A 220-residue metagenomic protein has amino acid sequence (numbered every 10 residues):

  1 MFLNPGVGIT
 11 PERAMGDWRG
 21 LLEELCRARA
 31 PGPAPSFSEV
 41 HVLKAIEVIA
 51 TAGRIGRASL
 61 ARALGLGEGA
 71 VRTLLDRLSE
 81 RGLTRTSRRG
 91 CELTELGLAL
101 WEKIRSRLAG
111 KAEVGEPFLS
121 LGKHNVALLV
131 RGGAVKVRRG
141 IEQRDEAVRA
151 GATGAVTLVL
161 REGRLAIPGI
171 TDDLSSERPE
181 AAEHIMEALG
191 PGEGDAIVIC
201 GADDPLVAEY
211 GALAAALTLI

Functional and structural regions predicted by a protein language model:
M1-L21: Short, intrinsically disordered or compositionally biased N-terminal tails of bacterial proteins
G16-L43: Short alpha-helical segments that sit at the start of domains
E39-I55: Short amphipathic alpha-helical interface segments
G53-L64: Short acidic, hydrophobic short linear motifs in intrinsically disordered regions
G65-R77: Short amphipathic alpha-helical interaction segments
S79-R89: A short, conserved structural fragment
R89-I104: Basic, amphipathic "hinge/linker" alpha-helix immediately C-terminal to the N-terminal HTH DNA-binding motif
L119-T218: Mid-protein regulatory/catalytic core that forms ligand/cofactor-binding pockets and protein-protein interaction
